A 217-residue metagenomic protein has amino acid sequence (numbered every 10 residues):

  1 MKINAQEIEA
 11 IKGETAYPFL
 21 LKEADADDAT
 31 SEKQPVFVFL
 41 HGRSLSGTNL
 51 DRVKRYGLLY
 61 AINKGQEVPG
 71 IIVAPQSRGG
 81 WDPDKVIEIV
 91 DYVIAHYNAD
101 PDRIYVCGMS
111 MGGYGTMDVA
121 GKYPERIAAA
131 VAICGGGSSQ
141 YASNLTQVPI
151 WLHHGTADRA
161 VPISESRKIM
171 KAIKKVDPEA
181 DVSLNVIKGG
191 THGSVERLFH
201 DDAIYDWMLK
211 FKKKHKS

Functional and structural regions predicted by a protein language model:
M1-V36, G70, M111-Y114, V119-K122 (+4 more regions): A domain-start/cap signature at the N-terminus of enzymes
D25-E32, G80-S110: Gly/Ser-rich "nucleophile elbow"/oxyanion-hole loop immediately N-terminal to the catalytic nucleophile in hydrolases
Q34-I89: Active-site machinery of serine-nucleophile hydrolases
R52-V53, P162-A172: Short alpha-helix in the alpha/beta-hydrolase fold that links the catalytic acid
I94-H96, D102-T146: Primarily recognizes the serine-hydrolase "nucleophile elbow" in alpha/beta-hydrolase and SGNH/GDSL folds
T146, W151-H154, D158: Short beta-strand/loop motif that positions the catalytic acidic residue of the alpha/beta-hydrolase fold
A157-P162, G193: Acidic catalytic loop of the alpha/beta-hydrolase fold
G190-L198: Catalytic histidine-centered segment of alpha/beta-hydrolase-like enzymes
